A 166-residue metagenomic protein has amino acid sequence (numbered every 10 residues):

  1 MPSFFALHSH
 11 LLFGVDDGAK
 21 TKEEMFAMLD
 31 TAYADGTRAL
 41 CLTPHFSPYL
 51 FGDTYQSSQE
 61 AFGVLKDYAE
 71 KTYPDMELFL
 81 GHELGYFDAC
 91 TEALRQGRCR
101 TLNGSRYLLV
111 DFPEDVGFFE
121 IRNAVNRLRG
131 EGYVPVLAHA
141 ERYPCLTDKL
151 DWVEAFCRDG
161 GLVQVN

Functional and structural regions predicted by a protein language model:
M1-D75, E154: An N-terminally biased module of ancient metal coordination in phosphate/nucleic-acid-related enzymes
L11-V15, L109-V110, V165-N166: Short, basic, glycine/proline-bearing loop/turn elements
G52-Q164: Extended substrate/RNA-proximal surfaces in nucleic-acid metabolism proteins
